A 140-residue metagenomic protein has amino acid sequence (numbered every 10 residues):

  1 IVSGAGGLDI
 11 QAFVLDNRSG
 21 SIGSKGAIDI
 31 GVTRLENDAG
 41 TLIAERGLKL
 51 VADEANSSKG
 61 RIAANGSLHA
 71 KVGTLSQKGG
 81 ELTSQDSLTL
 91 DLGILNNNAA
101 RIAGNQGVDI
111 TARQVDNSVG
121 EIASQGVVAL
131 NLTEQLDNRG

Functional and structural regions predicted by a protein language model:
I1-S3, G7-D9, V14-G23, A27-D29 (+11 more regions): Extracellular beta-strand scaffolds
